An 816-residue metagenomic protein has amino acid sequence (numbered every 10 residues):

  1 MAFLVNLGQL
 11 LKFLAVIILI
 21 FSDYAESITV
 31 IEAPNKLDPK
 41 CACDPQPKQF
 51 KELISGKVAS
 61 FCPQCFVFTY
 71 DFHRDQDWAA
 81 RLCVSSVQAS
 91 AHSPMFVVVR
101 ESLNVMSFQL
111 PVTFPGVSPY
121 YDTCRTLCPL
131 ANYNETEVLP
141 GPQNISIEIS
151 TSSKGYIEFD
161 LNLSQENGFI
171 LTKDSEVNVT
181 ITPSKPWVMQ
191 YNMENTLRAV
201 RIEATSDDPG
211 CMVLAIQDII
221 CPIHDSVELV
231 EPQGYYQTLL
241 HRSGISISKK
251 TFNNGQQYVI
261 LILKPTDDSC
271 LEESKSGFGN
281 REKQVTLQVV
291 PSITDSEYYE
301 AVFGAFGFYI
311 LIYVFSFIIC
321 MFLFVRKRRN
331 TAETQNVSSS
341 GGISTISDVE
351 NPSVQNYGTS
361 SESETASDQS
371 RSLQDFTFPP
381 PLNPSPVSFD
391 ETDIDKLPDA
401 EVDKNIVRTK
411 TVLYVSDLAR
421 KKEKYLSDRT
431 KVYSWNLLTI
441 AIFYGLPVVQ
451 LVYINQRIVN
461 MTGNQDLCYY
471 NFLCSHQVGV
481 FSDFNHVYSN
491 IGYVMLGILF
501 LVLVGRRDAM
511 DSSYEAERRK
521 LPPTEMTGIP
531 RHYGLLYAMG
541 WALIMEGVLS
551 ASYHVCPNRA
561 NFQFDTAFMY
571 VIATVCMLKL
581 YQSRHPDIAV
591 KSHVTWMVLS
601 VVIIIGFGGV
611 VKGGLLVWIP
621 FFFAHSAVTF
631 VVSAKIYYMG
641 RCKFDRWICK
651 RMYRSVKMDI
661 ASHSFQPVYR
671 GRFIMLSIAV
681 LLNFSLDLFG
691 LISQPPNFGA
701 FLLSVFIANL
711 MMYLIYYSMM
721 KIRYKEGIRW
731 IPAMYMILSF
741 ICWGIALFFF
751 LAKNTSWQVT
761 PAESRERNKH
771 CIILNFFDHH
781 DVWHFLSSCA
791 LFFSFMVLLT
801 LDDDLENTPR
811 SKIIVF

Functional and structural regions predicted by a protein language model:
M1-I18: Classical eukaryotic N-terminal signal peptides for Sec-dependent ER targeting/secretion, especially the positively
F3-G8, D23-Y70, V84-S85, V99-P111 (+5 more regions): Long, hydrophobic alpha-helical transmembrane bundles and adjoining juxtamembrane helices/loops of multi-pass integral
F13, I17-D23, Y133-T136: N-terminal processing/targeting junctions
I28-P63, S86-T136, S150-T182, P186 (+2 more regions): Surface-exposed beta-strand/loop patches in noncatalytic accessory domains and peripheral targeting/linker segments
Q76-R81, A131-Y156, T196-R201, I247-S269: Noncatalytic modules at the cell exterior or secretory-pathway interfaces, chiefly beta-strand-rich lectin/adhesion
D77, P142, P186, L197-A199 (+5 more regions): Eukaryote-biased feature marking scaffold/signaling PDZ-domain proteins and nuclear chromatin regulators
